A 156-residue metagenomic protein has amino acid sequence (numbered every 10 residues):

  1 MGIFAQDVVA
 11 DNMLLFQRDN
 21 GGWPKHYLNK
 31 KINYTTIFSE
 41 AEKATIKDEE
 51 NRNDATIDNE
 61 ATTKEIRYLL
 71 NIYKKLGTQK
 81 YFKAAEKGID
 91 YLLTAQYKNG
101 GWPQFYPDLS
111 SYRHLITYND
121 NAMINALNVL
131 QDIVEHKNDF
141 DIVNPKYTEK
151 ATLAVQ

Functional and structural regions predicted by a protein language model:
M1, V9, L14, T63-T78 (+1 more regions): Well-ordered alpha-helical scaffold segments within catalytic/enzyme domains
G2, I57, Y73, G77-K80 (+2 more regions): Short amphipathic alpha-helical molecular recognition features
V8-G21, A84-G101, K150-Q156: Long, well-ordered core segments of solenoidal/helical folds
Q17-N51, A95-H114: Glycine- and aromatic-rich loop/turn segments at beta-sheet edges
W23-K25, K31, E60-K74, K87-G88: Non-membrane alpha-helical segments in proteins
K47-A61, S110-M123: Solvent-exposed loop and edge beta-strand segments that line ligand/cofactor-binding and catalytic clefts
F82, E86-I89, L93, I116 (+1 more regions): Eukaryote-skewed repeat-based solenoidal scaffolds used as protein-protein interaction platforms, primarily
